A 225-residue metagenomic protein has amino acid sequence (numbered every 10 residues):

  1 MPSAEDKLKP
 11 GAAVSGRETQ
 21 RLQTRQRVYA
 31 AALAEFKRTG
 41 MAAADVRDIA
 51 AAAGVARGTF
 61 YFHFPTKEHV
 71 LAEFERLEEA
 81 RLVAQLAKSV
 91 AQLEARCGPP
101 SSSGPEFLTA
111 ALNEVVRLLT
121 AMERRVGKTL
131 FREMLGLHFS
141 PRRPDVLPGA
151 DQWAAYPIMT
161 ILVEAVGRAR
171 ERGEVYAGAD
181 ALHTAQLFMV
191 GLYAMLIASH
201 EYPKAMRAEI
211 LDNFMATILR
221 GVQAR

Functional and structural regions predicted by a protein language model:
M1-A12, E114-A121, M159-R172, Q186-R225: C-terminal peripheral helix-coil segments that are non-catalytic and often amphipathic
M1-Q23, E94-C97: N-terminal intrinsically disordered/low-complexity leader segments
Q20, T24-A32, I49, F74-E78 (+3 more regions): Generic hydrophobic, amphipathic alpha-helix propensity
T24, E78, L82, L112-V115 (+5 more regions): Hydrophobic/aromatic residues within well-ordered alpha-helical segments
R27, E35-H69, E73, L77: Helix-turn-helix
E73, A87-K128, T184-F188, A208: Hydrophobic alpha-helical connector segments
V83-A87, A110, T129-G136, S140-R172 (+2 more regions): Amphipathic alpha-helical packing segments from all-alpha helical-bundle domains
S89-C97, E133-M134, H138-P141, M195 (+1 more regions): Secondary-structure edge/capping motif, primarily at the C-terminal ends of alpha-helices and the immediately following
